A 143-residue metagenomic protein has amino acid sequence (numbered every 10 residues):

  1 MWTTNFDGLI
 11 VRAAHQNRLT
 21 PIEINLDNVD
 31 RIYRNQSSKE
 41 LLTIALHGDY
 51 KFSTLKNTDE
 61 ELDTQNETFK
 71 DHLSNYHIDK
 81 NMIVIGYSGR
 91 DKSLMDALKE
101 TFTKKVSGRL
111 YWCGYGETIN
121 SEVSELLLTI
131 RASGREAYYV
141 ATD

Functional and structural regions predicted by a protein language model:
M1-I32, A45-L46, S53, D91: Active-site periphery "cap/insert" segments of enzyme catalytic domains
M1-W2, R34-S38, E61, Q65: Short, well-structured alpha-helical patches and their helix-loop capping segments that border functional surfaces
F6-L9, L26, D59-L62, V84 (+1 more regions): Broad hydrophobic/π-residue packing in well-ordered secondary structure
N17-P21, I32-K39, K70-D143: SIR2/sirtuin-family catalytic core signature
V29, K56-E60, H77-N81: A near-ubiquitous, low-amplitude feature marking generic local secondary-structure context
Q36-S37, L41-Y50: Class I SAM-dependent methyltransferase SAM-binding "motif I" and its flanking Rossmann-like core
G48-T68: A short, charged helix-loop
